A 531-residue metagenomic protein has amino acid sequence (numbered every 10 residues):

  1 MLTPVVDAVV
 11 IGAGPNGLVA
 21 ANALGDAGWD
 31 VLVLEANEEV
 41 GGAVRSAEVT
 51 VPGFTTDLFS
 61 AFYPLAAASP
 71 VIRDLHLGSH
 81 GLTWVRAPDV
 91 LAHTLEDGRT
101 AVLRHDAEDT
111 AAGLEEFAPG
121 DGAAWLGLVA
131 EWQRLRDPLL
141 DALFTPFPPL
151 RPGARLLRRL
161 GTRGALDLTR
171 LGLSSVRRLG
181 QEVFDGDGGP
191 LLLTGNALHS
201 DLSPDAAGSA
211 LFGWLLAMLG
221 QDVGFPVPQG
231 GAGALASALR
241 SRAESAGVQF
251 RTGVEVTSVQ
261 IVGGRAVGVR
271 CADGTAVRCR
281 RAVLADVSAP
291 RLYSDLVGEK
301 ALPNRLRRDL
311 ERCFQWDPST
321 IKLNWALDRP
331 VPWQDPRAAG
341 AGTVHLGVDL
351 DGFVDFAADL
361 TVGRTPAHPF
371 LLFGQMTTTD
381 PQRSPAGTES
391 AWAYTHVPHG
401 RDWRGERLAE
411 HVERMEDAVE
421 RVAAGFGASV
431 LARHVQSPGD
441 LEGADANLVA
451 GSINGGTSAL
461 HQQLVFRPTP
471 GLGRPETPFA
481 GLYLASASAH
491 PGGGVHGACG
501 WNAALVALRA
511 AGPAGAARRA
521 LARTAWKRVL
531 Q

Functional and structural regions predicted by a protein language model:
M1-A8, D26-A27, Q463-V465, P470 (+1 more regions): Extreme N-terminal leader/targeting segments of oxidoreductases
L2-D141: N-terminal glycine-rich phosphate/pyrophosphate-binding loop and immediately adjacent elements
E116, P290-D295, A326, P385-A418: Conserved FAD/dinucleotide-binding core of flavoprotein oxidoreductases
A118-D121, P330-V331, G363-A367, S384 (+1 more regions): Flavin-binding catalytic cores
Q133-A246, G253, L448-T457, H461-Q462: Active-site/ligand-binding neighborhood in enzyme catalytic cores
G186-D201, P366-L372, G425-H490: A glycine-rich dinucleotide-binding beta-alpha-beta segment and adjacent secondary-structure elements that constitute
E255-S384: Mid-domain catalytic core of redox enzymes that form a hydrophobic substrate pocket/lid adjacent to a catalytic redox
A487-L508: A conserved FAD-binding loop/helix module that cradles the flavin
